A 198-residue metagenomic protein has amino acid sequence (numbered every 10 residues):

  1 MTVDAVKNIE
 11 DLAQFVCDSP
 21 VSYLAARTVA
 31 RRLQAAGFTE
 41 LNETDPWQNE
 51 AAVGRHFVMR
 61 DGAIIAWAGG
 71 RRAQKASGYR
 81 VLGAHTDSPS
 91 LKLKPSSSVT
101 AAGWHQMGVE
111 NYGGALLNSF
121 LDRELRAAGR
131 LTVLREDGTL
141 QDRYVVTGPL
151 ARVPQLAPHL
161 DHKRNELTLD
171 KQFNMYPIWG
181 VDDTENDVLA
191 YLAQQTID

Functional and structural regions predicted by a protein language model:
M1-D198: N-terminal hydrophobic/helix-forming segments and targeting peptides
